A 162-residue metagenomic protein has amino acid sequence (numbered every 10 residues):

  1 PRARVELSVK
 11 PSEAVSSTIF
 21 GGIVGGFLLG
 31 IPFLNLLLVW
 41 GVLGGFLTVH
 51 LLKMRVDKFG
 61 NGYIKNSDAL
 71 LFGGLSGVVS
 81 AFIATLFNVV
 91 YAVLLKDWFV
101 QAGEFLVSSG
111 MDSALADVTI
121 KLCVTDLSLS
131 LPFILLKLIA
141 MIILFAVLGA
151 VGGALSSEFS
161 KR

Functional and structural regions predicted by a protein language model:
P1-R162: Juxtamembrane/disordered regions of integral membrane proteins
